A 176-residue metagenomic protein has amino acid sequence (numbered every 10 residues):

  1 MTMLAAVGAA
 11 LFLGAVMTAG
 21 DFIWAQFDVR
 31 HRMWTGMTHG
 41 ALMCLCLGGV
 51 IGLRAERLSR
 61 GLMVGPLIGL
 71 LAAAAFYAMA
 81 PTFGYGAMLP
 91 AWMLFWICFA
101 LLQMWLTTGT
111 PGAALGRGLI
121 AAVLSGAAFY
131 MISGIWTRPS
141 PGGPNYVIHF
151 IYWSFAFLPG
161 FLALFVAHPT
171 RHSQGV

Functional and structural regions predicted by a protein language model:
M1-V176: Juxtamembrane/disordered regions of integral membrane proteins
